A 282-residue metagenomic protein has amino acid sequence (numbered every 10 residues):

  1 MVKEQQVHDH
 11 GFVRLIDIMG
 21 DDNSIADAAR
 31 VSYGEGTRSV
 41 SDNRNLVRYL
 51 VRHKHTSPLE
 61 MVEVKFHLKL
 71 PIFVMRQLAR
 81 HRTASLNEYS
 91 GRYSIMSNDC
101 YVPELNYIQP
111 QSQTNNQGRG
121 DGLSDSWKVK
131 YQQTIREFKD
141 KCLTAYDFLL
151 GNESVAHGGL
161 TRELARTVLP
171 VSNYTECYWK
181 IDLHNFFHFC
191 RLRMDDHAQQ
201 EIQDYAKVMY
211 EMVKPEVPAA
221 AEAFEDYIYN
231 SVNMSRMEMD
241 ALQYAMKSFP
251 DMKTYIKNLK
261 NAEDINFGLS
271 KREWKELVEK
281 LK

Functional and structural regions predicted by a protein language model:
M1-K282: Family-specific signature for flavin-dependent thymidylate synthase
